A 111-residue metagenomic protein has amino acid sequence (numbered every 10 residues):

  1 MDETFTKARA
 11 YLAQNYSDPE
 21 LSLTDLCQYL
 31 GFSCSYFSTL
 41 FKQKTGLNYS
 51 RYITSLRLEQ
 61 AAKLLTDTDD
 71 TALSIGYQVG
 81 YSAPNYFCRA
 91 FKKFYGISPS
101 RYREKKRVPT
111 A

Functional and structural regions predicted by a protein language model:
M1-Y36, L47, E104-A111: Inter-domain helical "communication" segments and dimerization helices that couple sensory or membrane-embedded modules
R9-A10, Q14, Q43-S82, E104-A111: Terminal helix-turn-helix DNA-binding modules in bacterial transcription factors
D18, D69-D70, G96: Active-site acidic short loop of glycosyltransferases
T24-I53, G76-S98: Basic/polar phosphate-binding segments, predominantly the helix-turn-helix DNA-binding elements of transcriptional
R101: C-terminal interaction modules of eukaryotic adaptor/scaffold proteins
